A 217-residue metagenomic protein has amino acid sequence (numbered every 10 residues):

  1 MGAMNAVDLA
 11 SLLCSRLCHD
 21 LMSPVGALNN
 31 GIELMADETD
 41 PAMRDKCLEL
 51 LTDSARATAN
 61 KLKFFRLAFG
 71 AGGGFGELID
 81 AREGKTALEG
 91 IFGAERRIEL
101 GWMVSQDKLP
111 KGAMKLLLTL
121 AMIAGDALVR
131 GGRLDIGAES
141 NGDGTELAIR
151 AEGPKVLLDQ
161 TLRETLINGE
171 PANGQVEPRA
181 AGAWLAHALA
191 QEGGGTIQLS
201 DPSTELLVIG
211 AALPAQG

Functional and structural regions predicted by a protein language model:
G2-L12, R97-M122, V129, P171-Q175: Conserved short strand/loop->alpha-helix "switch" segment adjacent to the catalytic nucleotide/phosphoryl-transfer site
S11-G31, A36-E38, K111-N141, G182-E192: Conserved ATP-binding N-box helix of the HATPase_c
M35-C47: Conserved catalytic segment of histidine kinase HATPase_c domains, centered on the N-box/ATP-lid region
R44-I98: Conserved DHp (HisKA) dimerization/phosphotransfer helix of two-component histidine kinases, i.e., the long coiled-coil
D143-A181, A212: Glycine-rich/acidic phosphate-handling loop/turn and adjacent ATP-lid/helix of nucleotide-binding kinase/ATPase domains
G194-D201: Glycine-rich ATP-binding loops of the HATPase_c
S203-G210: Glycine-rich nucleotide-binding loop
A211-G217: C-terminal end segment of the histidine kinase catalytic
